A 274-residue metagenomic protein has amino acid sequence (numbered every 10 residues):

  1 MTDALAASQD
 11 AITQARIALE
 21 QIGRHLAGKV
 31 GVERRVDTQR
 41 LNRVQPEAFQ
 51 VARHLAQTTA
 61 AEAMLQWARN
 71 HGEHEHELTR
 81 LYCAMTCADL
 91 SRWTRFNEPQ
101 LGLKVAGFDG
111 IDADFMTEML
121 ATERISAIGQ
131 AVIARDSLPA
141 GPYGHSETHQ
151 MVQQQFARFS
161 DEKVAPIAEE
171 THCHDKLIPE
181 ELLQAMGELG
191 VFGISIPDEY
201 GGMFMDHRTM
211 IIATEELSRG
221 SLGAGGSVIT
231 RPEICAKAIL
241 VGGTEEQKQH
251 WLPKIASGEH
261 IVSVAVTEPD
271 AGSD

Functional and structural regions predicted by a protein language model:
M1-A27, G31, A140-E147, G226 (+1 more regions): FAD-binding core of flavoproteins
M1-L19, S91-F156: Intrinsic disorder at enzyme termini
A4-H71: Extended amphipathic alpha-helical segments enriched in small hydrophobics
G23-L26, V30, R34, E62 (+4 more regions): Long, hydrophobic, amphipathic alpha-helical segments used as structural scaffolds
Q39-Q57, E75, T79, T148 (+3 more regions): Secondary-structure capping and boundary motifs in well-ordered enzyme cores
A61-A88: Short secondary-structure subsegments characteristic of cysteine-rich extracellular domains
C87, Q100, R158, A165-D274: Glycine-rich flavin
